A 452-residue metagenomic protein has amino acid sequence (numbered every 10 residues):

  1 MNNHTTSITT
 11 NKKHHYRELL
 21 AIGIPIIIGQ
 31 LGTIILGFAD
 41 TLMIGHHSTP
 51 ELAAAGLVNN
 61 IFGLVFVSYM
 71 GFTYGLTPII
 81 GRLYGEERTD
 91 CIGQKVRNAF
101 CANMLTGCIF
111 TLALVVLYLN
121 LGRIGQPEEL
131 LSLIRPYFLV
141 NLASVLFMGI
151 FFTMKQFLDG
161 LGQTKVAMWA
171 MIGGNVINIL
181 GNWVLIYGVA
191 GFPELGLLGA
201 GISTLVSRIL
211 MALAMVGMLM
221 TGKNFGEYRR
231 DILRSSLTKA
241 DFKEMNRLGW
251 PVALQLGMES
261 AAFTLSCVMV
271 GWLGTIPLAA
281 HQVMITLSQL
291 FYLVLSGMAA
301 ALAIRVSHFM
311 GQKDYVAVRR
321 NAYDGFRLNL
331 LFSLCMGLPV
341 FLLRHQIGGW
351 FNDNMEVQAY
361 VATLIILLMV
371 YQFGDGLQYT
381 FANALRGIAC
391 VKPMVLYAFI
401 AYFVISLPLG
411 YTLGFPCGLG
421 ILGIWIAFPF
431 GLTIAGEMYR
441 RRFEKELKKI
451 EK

Functional and structural regions predicted by a protein language model:
M1-G23, I80-L146, F192-W250, V306-Y371 (+1 more regions): Short alpha-helical transmembrane segments in multi-pass integral membrane proteins
N11-L42, H46-H47, G63-G75, I79 (+5 more regions): N-terminal transmembrane alpha-helices
A21-D40, V140, G174, S207-M211 (+4 more regions): Transmembrane helical elements of multi-pass membrane transporters/channels
I24, I28, V58-I61, C101 (+16 more regions): Hydrophobic residues within alpha-helical transmembrane segments of multi-pass solute transporters/permease subunits
L31, I35-A53, L121-E128, V184-L195 (+4 more regions): Helix-terminus/linker motif at the lipid-water interface of multi-pass membrane proteins
T33, G37-D40, I44, F66-T73 (+16 more regions): Alpha-helical transmembrane segments and their lipid-water interface positions in multi-pass membrane proteins
L52-V115, M148-A167, C267, A280-R344 (+1 more regions): Small-residue-rich hydrophobic transmembrane alpha-helices
T73, T77, N141-D159, A167-N175 (+6 more regions): Short runs within selected transmembrane alpha-helices of multi-pass transporters and secretion channels
